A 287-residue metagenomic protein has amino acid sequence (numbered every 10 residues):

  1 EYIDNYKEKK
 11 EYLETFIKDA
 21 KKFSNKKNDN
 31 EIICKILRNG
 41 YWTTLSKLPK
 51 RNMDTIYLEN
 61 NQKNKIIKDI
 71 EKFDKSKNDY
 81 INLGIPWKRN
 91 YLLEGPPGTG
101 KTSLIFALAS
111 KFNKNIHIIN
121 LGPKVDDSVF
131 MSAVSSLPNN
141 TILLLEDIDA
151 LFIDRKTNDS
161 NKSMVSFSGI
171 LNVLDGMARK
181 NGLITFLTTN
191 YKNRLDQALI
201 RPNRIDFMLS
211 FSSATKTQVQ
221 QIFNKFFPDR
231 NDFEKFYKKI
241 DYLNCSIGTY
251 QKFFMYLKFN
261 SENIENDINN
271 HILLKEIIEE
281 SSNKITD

Functional and structural regions predicted by a protein language model:
E1-K7, L48-T55, R155-N158, D206-M208 (+1 more regions): Short interface patches used for recognition in eukaryotic signaling and trafficking proteins
E1-K77, W87-R89, L93, G122: AAA+ P-loop ATPase mechanoenzymes
K10, A198, D206-D287: C-terminal alpha-helical "lid" subdomain
F16-D19, A133, D267: Charge-rich, solvent-exposed alpha-helical interaction surfaces
F23, K111, Y256: Active-site catalytic microenvironments for nucleophilic, acid-base chemistry
N25-I32, N78, I142, G182 (+5 more regions): Residue-level signal for secondary-structure boundary elements
L58-K235: Walker A/P-loop NTP-binding motif of AAA+ ATPase domains
